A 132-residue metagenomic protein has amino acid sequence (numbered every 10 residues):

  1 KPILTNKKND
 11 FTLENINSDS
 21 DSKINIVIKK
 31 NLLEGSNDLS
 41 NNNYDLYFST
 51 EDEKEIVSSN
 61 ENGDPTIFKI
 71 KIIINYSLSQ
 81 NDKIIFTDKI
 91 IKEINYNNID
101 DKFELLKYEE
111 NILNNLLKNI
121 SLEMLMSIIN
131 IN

Functional and structural regions predicted by a protein language model:
K1-N41, E53: A structural "domain/chain start" motif
K29-K30, G35, L39-N114, K118 (+1 more regions): Surface-exposed short loop/turn segments
I129-N132: Amphipathic, coiled-coil-like alpha-helical scaffolding segments used for oligomerization/assembly
